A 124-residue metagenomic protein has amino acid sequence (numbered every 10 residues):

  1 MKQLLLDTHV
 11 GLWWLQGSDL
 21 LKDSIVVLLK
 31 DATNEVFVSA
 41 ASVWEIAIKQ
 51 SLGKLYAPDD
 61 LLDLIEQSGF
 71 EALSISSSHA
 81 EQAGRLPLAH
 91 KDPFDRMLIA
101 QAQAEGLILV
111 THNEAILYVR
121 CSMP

Functional and structural regions predicted by a protein language model:
M1-V38, S51-D63, E105, E114-A115: Short, well-structured N-terminal submotif of metal-dependent ribonuclease cores
I46: Phosphate/NTP-binding elements of NTP-utilizing enzymes
Q50-L52, L86-P87: Short, solvent-exposed loop/turn segments at secondary-structure boundaries
P58, L62, Q67-E114, C121-S122: Active-site neighborhoods of divalent-metal-dependent phosphate/nucleic-acid chemistry enzymes
